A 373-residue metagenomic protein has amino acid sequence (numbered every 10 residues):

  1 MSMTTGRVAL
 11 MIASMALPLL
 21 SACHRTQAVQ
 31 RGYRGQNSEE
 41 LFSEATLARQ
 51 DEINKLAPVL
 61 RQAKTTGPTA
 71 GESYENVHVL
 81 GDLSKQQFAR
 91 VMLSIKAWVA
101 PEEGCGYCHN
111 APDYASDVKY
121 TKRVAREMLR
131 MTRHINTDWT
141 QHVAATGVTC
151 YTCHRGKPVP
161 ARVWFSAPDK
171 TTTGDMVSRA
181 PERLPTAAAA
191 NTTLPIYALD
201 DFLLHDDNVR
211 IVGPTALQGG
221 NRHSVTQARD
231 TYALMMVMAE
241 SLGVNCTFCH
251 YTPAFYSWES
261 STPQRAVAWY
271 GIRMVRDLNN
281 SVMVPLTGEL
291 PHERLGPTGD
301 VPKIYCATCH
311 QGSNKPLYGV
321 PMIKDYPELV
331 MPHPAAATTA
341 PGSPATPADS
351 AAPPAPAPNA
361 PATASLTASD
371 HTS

Functional and structural regions predicted by a protein language model:
S2-Y107, P112-S373: N-terminal export/targeting leaders of redox proteins
